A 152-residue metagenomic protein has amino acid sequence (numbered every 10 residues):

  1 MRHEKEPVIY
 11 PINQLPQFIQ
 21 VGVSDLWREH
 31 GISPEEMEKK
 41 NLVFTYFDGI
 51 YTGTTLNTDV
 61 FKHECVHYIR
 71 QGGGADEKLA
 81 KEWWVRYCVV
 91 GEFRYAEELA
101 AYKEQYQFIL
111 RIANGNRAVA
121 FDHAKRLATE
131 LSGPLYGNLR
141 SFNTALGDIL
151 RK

Functional and structural regions predicted by a protein language model:
M1-T54: Auxiliary, metal-adjacent structural segments of Zn-dependent hydrolase domains
I12-L15, Q105, I109: Metal-centered catalytic cores of metalloenzymes
G22, N57-K62: Short, mixed-charge, low-aromatic patches
E38-N41, F93-Y95, A120-A128: Glycine-rich, flexible loop segments associated with nucleotide phosphate handling
T45-D59, R70-Y102, F121: Post-HEXXH active-site segment of zinc metalloproteases
H63, H67: Histidine-centered divalent metal-coordination motifs
I69, G73, I109-I112: A generic secondary-structure signal for well-formed alpha-helical elements
Q107-K152: Long, well-structured alpha-helical subdomains associated with metal-dependent extracellular/ecto-lumenal hydrolases
